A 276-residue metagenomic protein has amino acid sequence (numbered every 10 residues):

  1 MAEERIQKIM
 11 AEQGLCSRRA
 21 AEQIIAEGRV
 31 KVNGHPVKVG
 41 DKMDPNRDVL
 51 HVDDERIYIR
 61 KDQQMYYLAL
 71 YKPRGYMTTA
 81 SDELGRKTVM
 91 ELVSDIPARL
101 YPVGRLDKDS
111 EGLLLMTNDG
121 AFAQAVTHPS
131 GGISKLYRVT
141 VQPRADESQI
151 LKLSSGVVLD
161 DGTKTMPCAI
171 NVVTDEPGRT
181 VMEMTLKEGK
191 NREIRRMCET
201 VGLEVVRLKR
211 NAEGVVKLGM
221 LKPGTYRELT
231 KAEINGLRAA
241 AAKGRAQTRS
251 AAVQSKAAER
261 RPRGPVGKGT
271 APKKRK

Functional and structural regions predicted by a protein language model:
M1-K276: Basic, flexible Lys/Arg- and Gly-enriched helix-loop patches that mediate nucleic-acid binding at interfaces with rRNA
